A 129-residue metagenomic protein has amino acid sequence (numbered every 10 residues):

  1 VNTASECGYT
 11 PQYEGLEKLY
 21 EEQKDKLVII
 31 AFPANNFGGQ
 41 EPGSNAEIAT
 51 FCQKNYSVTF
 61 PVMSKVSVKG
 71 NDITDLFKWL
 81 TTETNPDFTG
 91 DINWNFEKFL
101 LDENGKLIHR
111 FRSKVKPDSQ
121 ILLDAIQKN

Functional and structural regions predicted by a protein language model:
N2, K26-S44, T59-G70: Thiol-based oxidoreductase modules, predominantly thioredoxin-like and allied folds used for disulfide exchange
S5-N35, C52-Y56: Conserved helix-turn-beta segment immediately C-terminal to the redox Cys motif in thioredoxin-like folds
C7-T10, G38-G39, G70, K116-Q120: Loop/helix-junction capping segments adjacent to catalytic residues or to phosphate/diphosphate-binding pockets
Q12-G15, S44, I48, D72-I73 (+2 more regions): Stable alpha-helical elements in mature extracytoplasmic
E17, I30, S64-K65, K69 (+3 more regions): Predominantly extracellular/lumenal beta-strand repeat domains
A46-N95: Short, internal strand/loop/helix patches that form the active-site neighborhood or redox-interaction surface
D75-K78, T82-N129: Thiol-/selenol-based redox modules, centered on thioredoxin-like and closely related oxidoreductase domains
